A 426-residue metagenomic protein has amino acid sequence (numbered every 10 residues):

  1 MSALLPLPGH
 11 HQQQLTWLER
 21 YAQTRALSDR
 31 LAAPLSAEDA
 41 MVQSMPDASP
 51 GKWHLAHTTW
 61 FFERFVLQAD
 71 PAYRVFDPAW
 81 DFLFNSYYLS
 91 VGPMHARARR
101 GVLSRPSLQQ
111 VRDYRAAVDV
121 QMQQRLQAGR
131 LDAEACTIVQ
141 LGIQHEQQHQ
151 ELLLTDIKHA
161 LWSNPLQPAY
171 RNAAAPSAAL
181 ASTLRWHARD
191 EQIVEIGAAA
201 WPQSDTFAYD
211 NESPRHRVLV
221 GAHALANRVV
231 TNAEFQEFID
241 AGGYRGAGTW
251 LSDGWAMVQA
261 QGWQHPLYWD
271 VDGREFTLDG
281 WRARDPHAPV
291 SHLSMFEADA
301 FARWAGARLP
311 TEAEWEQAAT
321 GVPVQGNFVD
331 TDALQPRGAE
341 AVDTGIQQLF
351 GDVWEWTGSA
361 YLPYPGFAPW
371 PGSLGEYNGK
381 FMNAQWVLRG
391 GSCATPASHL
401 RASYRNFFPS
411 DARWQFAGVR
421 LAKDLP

Functional and structural regions predicted by a protein language model:
M1-S49, W53-Q121, R125, A133-Q140 (+9 more regions): Disulfide-stabilized, aromatic/cysteine-rich ligand-recognition loop
G142, E146-Q148, L152, D156 (+4 more regions): Functional-site microenvironments in short loops/helix caps that host divalent-cation chemistry
